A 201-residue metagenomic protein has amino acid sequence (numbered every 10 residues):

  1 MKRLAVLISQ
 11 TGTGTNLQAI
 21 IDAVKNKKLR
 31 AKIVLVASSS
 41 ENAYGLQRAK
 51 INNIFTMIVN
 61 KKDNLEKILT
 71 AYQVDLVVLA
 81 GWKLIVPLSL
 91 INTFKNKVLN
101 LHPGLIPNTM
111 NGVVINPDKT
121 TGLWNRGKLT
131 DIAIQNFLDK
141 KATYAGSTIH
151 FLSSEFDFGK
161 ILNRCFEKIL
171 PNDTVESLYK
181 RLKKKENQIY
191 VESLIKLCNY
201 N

Functional and structural regions predicted by a protein language model:
M1-N201: One-carbon transfer enzymes
